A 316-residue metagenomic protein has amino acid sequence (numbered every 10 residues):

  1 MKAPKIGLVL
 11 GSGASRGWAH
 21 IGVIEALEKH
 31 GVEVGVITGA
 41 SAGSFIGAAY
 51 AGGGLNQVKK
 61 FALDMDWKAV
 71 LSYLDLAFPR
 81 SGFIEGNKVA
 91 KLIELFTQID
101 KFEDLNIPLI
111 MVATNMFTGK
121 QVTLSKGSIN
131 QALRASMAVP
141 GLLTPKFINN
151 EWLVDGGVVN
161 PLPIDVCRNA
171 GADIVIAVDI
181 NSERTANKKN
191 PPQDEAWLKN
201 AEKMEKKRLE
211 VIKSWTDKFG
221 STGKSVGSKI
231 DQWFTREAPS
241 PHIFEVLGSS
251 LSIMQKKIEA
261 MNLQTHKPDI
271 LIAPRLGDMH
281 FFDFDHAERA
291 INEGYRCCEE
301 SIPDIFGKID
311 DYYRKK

Functional and structural regions predicted by a protein language model:
M1-A40, A48-K316: Patatin-like phospholipase
